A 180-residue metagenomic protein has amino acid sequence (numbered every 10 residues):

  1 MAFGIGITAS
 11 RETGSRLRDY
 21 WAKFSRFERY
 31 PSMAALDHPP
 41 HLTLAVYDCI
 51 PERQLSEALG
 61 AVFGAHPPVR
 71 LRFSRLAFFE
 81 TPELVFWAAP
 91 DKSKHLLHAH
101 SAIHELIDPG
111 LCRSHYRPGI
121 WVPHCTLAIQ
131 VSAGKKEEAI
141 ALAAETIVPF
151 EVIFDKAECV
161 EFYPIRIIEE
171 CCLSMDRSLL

Functional and structural regions predicted by a protein language model:
M1-L71, K94-E151, I168-L180: Basic, often amphipathic N-terminal segments
D37, T81-P82: Structural motif corresponding to the early beta-alpha repeats
L76-T81, D155-I167: Glycine-rich beta-strand-turn "strand-cap" elements at beta-sheet edges
